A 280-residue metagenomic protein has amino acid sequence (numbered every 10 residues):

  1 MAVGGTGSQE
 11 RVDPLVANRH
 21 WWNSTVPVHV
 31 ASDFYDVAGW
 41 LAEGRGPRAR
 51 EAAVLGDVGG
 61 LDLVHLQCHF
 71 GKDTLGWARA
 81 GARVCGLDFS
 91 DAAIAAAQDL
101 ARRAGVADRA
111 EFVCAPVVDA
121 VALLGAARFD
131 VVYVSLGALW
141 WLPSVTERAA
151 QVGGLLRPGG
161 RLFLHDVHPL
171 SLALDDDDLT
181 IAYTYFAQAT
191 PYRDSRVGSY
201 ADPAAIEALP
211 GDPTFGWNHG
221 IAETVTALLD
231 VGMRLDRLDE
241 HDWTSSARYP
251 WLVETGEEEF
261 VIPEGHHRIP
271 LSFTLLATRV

Functional and structural regions predicted by a protein language model:
M1-V37: N-terminal, positively charged/glycine-rich alpha-helical extensions of SAM-dependent methyltransferases
D33-D62: Conserved alpha-helix/loop element of class I SAM-dependent methyltransferases that forms part of the SAM/SAH-binding
L61-V121: Class I SAM-dependent methyltransferase SAM/SAH-binding core
V118, A122-V132: A short acidic, Gly/Pro-enriched loop at the edge of an enzyme's catalytic core that lines a small-molecule cofactor
D130-T146: A short SAM/SAH-binding and catalytic strip from SAM-dependent methyltransferases
T146-R161: A short glycine-rich, Lys/Arg-flanked "PGG" loop and its adjoining helix->strand segment in the class I
R161-P203: Conserved class I S-adenosyl-L-methionine
T214-L238: Short alpha-helix
